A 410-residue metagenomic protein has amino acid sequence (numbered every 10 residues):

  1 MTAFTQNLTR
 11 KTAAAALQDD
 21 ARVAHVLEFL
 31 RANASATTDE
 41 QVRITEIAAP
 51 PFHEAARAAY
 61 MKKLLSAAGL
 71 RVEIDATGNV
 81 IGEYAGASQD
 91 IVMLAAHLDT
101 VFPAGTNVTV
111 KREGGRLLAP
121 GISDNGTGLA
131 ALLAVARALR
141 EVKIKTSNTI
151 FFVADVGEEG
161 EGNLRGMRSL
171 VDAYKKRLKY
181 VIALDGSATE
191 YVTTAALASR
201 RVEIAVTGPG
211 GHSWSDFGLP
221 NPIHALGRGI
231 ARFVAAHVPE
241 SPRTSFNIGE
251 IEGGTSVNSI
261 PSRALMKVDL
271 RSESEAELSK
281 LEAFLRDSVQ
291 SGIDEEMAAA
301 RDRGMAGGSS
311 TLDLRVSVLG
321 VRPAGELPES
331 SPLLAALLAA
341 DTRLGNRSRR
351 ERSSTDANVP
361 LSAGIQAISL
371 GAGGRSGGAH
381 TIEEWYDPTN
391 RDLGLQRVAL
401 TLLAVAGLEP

Functional and structural regions predicted by a protein language model:
T2-H25, P222-P410: Metal-dependent amide/peptide-bond hydrolase catalytic core, centered on the "pita-bread" metallohydrolase fold
T2-L118: Acidic/His- and Gly-rich active-site-bordering loop/insert found across diverse amide/peptide-bond hydrolases
Q41, M61, L129-L139, L170 (+3 more regions): Buried hydrophobic packing segments
A95-A96, V153-D155, V181-D185, A205-T207 (+1 more regions): Short beta-strand segments
L98-R112, L178, T193-A205, A339 (+1 more regions): Acidic-glycine-rich active-site phosphate/pyrophosphate-binding loop
V108-G121, T207-G211, A379-H380: Glycine/charged-rich beta-loop-alpha catalytic/anionic-binding loops adjacent to active sites
R116, G121-L197, P239, N258 (+2 more regions): Acidic/histidine-rich catalytic neighborhood of metal-dependent amide-processing enzymes
